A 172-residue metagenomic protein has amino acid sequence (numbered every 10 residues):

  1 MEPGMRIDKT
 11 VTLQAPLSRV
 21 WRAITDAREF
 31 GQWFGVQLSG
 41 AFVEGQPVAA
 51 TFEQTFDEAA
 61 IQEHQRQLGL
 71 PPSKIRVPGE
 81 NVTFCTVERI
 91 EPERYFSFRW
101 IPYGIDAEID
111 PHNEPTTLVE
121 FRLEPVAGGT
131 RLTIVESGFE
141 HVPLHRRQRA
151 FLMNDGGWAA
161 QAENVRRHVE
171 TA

Functional and structural regions predicted by a protein language model:
R6-T12: Short amphipathic
D8, R28-V82: Short beta-edge strand/loop motif at the mouth of beta-sheet-based domains
V11, Q37, V82-R89, T116-P125: Hydrophobic/aromatic beta-strand elements that line small-molecule binding cavities or substrate pockets in beta-rich
Q14-G31: Amphipathic alpha-helical segments
L17-S18, A41-Q46, E88-F96, R122-R131 (+1 more regions): A short, structured loop/turn motif at beta-sheet edges
V20, F30, V48, V87 (+4 more regions): Hydrophobic pocket/interface hotspot
R99-D106, V135-V142: Short, solvent-exposed aromatic-acidic interface loops
G138-A172: A conserved amphipathic terminal alpha-helix motif
